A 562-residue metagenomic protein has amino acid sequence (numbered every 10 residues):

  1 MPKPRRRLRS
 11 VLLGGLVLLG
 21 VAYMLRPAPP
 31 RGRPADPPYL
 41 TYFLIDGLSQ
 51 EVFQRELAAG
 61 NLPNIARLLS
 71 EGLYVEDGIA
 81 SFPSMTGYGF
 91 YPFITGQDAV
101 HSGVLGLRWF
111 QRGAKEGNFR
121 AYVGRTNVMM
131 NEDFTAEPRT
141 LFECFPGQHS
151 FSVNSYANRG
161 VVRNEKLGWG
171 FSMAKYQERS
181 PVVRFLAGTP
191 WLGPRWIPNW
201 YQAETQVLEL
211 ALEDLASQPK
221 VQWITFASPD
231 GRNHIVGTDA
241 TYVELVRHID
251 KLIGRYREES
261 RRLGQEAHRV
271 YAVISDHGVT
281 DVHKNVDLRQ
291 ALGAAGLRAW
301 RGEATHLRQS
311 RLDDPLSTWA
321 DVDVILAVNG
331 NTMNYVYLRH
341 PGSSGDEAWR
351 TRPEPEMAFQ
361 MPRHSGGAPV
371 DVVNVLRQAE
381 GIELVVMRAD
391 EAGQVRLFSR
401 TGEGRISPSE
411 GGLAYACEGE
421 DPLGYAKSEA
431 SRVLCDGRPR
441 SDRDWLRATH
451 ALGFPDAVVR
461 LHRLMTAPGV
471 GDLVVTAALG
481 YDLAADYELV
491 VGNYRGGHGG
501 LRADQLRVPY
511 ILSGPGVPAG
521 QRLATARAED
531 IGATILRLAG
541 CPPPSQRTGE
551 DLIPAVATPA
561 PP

Functional and structural regions predicted by a protein language model:
P2-L18: N-terminal Sec-pathway targeting helices
P37-E51, R67-L69, F93, F145 (+7 more regions): Beta-strand elements within well-structured catalytic alpha/beta cores of enzymes that handle phosphate/sulfate esters
I45, G60, E76, P83-M85 (+3 more regions): Secreted, luminal/periplasmic, and some membrane-associated catalytic domains that remodel anionic oxygen-ester
V52, P198-A216, Q222, P229-Y271 (+5 more regions): A long, amphipathic alpha-helix that forms part of the scaffold/cap immediately adjacent to metal-dependent active
F53-H101, F151: Short, structured active-site-proximal loop/turn typified by the sulfatase FGly-forming signature C/S-X-P-X-R
G96-D239, Y335, G402-A451, V470 (+2 more regions): His/Asp/Glu-rich, glycine-adjacent segments that coordinate divalent cations and/or stabilize oxyanion chemistry on
V385-S399, T449-A451, P455, D530 (+1 more regions): Polar, surface-exposed loop/tail segments that function as active-site lids or cofactor/substrate-recognition elements
T476-Q521: Low-complexity, glycine/alanine/valine/leucine- and proline-rich hydrophobic stretches
